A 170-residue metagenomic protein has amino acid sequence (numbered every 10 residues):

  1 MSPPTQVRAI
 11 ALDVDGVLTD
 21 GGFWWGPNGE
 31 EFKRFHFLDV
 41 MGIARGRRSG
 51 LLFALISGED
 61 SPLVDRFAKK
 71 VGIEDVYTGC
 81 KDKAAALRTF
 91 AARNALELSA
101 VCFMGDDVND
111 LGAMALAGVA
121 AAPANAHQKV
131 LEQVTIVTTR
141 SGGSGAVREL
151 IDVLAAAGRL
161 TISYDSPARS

Functional and structural regions predicted by a protein language model:
M1-A85, S170: Alpha-helical substrate-recognition element adjacent to the catalytic core
G29-K33, K69-V71, D75-Y77, A84-S170: Mg2+-dependent phosphoryl-transfer enzymes with acidic/Ser/Thr/Gly-rich catalytic loops
